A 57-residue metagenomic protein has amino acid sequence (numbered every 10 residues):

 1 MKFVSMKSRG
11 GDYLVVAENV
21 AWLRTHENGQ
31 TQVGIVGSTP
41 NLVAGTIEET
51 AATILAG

Functional and structural regions predicted by a protein language model:
M1-G57: Acidic, Ser/Thr- and proline-rich intrinsically disordered linker/docking segments of eukaryotic scaffolds
